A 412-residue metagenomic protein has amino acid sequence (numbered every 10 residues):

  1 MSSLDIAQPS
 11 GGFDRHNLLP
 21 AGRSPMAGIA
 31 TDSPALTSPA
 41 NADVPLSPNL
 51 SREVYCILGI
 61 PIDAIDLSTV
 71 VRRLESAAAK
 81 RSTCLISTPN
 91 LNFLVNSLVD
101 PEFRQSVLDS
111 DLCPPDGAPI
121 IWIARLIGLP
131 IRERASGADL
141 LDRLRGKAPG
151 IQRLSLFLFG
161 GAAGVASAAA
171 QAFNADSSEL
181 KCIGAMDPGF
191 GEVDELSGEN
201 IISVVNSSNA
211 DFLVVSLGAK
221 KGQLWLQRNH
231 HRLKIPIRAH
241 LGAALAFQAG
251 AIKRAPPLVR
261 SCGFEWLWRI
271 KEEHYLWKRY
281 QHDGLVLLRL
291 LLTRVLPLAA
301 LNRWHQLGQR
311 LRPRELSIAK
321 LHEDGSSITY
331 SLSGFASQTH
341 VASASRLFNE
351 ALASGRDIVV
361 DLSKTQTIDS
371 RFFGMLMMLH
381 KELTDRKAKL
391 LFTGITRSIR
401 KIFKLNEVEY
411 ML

Functional and structural regions predicted by a protein language model:
S2-R134, A138-D139: N-terminal nucleotide/polyanion-binding subdomain common to many enzyme families
N90-F93, L217-G222, A244, K364-T365: Short glycine-rich anion-binding loops that position phosphate/pyrophosphate groups of nucleotides and phosphorylated
P119-R125, R254-Q306: A transmembrane-helix-recognition feature enriched in membrane-embedded lipid enzymes and envelope glyco-/phospholipid
A124-N200, V204, S208: Conserved beta-alpha
D187-D194, K234-I270: Short, flexible loop segments at boundaries between secondary-structure elements
V205-A219, I235: Proline-aspartate-enriched helix->loop->beta-strand connector
R312-N349, S363-K364: STAS-typified acidic loop motif
Q338-L412: Amphipathic alpha-helical interaction surfaces in cytosolic regulatory modules
